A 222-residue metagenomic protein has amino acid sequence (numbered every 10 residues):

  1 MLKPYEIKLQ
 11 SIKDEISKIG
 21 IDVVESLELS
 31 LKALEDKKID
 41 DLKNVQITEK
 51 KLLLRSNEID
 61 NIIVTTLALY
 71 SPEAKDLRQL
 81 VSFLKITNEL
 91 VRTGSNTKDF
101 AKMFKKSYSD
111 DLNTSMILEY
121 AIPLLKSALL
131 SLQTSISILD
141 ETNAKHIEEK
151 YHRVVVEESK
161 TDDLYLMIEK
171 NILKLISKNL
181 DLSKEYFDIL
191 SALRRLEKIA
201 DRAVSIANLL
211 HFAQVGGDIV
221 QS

Functional and structural regions predicted by a protein language model:
M1-S222: Cytosolic, long alpha-helical scaffolding segments
